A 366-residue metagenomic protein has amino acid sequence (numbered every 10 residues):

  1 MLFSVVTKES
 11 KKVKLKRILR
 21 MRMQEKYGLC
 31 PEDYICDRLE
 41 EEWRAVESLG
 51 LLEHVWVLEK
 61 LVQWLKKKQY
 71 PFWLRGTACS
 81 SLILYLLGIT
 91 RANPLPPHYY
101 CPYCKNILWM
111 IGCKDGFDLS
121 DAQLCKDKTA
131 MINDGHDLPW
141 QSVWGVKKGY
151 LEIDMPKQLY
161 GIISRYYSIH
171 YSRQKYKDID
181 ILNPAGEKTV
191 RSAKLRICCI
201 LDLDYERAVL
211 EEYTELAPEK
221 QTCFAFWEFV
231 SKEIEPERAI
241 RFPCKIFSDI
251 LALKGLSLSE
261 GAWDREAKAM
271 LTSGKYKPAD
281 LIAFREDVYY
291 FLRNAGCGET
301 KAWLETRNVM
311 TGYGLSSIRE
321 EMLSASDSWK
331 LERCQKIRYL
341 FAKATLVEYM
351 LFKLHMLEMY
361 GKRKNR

Functional and structural regions predicted by a protein language model:
M1-A45: N-terminal leader/propeptide and maturation segments of large enzyme subunits in energy/redox metabolism and hydrolases
M1-L19, L61-V62, P71, A78-I83 (+1 more regions): Mg2+-dependent phosphoryl-transfer active-site scaffold
L29-W73: Helix-rich "cap/lid" substructures immediately adjacent to catalytic or cofactor-binding pockets
R366: C-terminal catalytic subdomain
